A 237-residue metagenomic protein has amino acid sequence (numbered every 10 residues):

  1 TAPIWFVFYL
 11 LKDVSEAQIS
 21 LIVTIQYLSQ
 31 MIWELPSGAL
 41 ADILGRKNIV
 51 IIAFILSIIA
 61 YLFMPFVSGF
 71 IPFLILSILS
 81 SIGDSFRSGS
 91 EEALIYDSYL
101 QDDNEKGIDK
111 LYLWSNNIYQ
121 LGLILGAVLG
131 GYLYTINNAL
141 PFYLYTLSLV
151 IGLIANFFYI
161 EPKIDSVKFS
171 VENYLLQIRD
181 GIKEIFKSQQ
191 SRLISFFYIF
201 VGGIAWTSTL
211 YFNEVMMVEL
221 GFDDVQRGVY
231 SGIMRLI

Functional and structural regions predicted by a protein language model:
T1-I32, S188-M234: Helix-loop boundary and gating motifs at the non-cytosolic
L11, M64, L123-Y145, E219-G221: Transmembrane alpha-helix termini and helix-breaking/packing motifs in multi-pass membrane transporters
G38-A39, I43: Membrane-interface helix termini in secondary transporters
I55-G69: C-terminal ends and interior cores of transmembrane alpha-helices in multi-pass membrane transporters/permeases
I78-Q120: Cytoplasmic helix-loop-helix junction between adjacent transmembrane helices in 12-TM secondary transporters
N138-E172: Helix-loop junctions on the cytosolic side of multi-pass membrane transporters, especially the intracellular loop
Y159-F196: Juxtamembrane intracellular "pre-TM" segments in multi-pass secondary transporters
